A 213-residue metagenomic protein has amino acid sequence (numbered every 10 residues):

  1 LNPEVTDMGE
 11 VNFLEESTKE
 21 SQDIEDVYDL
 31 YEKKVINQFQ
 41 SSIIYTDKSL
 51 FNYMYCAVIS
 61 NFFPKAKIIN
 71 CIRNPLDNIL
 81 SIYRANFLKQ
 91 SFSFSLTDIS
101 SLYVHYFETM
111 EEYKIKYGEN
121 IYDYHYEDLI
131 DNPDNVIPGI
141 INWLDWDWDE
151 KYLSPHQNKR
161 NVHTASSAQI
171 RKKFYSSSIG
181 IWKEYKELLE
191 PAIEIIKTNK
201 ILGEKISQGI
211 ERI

Functional and structural regions predicted by a protein language model:
L1, K48, Y53-Y55, I59 (+4 more regions): Structural preference for long, well-ordered alpha-helical segments in enzyme cores
L1-F63: Phosphate-binding active sites in nucleotide-utilizing proteins
N2-E4, M8-V11, L76, T164 (+1 more regions): Short, compositionally biased low-complexity segments
G9, Y45-S49, K67-I72, D123-D128 (+2 more regions): Short beta-strand segments
N12-F13, R73-N78, L129-D131: Conserved nucleotide-binding/hydrolysis micro-motifs of P-loop NTPases
K19, E25-Q40, I79-D123, D131-I213: PAPS-dependent sulfotransferases, especially Golgi type II membrane carbohydrate sulfotransferases
I59-Y83: Conserved phosphate-donor/acceptor-positioning beta-strand/loop module used by diverse small-molecule
